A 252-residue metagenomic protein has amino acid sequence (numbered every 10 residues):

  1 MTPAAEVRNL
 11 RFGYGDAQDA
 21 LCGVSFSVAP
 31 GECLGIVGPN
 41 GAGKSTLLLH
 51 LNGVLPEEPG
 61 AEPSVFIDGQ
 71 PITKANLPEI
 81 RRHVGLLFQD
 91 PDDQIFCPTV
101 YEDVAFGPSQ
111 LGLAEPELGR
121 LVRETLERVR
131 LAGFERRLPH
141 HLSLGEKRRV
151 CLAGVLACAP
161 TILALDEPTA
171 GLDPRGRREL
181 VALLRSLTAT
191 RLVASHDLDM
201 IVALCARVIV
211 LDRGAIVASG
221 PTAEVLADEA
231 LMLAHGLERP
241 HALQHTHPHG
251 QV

Functional and structural regions predicted by a protein language model:
V37-P39: The feature captures the beta-strand-to-loop junction immediately N-terminal to the Walker
N52: Helix-to-loop junction immediately C-terminal to a conserved catalytic motif
P116-F134: Conserved ABC ATPase "signature" region
L138-L142, E146: Conserved ABC ATPase signature
S195-H196: H-loop/switch region of ABC-family ATPase nucleotide-binding domains
I201-A203: A short, surface-exposed alpha-helical micro-motif characterized by mixed small hydrophobic and charged/polar residues
